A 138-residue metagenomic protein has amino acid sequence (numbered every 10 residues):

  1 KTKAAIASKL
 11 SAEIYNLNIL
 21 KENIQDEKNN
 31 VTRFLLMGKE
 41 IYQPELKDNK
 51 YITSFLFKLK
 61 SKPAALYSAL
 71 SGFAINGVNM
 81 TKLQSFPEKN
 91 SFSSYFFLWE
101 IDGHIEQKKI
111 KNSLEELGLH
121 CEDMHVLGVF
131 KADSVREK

Functional and structural regions predicted by a protein language model:
K1-K138: Domain-level signature for soluble enzymes in the chorismate/prephenate branch of the shikimate pathway
